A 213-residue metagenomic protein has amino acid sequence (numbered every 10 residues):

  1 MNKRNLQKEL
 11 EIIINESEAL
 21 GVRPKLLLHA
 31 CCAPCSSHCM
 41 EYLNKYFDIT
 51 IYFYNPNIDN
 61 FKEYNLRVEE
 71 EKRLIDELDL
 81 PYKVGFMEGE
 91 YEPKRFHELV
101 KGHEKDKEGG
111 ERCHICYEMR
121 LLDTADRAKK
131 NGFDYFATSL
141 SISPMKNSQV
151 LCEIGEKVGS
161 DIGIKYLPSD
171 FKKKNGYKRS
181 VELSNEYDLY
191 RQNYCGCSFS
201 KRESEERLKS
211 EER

Functional and structural regions predicted by a protein language model:
M1-H38, Y46-R213: Nucleotide-activated chemistry modules centered on ATP-dependent adenylation/adenylyltransferase
L43: Aromatic pocket-lining residues of Rossmann-like dinucleotide-binding sites
